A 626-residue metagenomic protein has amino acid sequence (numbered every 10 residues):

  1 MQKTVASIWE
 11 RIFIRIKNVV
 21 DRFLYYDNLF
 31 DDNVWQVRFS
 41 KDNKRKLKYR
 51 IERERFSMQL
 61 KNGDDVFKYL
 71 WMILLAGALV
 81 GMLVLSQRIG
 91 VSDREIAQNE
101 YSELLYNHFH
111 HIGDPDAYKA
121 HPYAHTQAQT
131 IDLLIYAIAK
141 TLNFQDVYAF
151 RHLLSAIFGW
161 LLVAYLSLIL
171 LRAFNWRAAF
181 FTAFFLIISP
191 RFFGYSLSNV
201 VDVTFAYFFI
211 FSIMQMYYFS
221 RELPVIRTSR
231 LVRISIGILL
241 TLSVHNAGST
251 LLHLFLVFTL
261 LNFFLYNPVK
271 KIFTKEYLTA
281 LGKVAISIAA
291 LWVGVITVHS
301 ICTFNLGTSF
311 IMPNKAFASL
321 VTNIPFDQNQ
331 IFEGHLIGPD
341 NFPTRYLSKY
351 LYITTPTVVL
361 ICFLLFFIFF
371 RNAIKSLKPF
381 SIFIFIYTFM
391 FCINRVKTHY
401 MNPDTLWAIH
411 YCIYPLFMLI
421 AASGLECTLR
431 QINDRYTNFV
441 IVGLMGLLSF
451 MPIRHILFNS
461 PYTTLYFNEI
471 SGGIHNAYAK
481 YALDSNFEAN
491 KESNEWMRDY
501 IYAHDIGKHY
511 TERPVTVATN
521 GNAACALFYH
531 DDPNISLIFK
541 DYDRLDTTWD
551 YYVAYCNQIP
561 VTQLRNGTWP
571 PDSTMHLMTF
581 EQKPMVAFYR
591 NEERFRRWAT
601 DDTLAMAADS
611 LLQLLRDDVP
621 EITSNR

Functional and structural regions predicted by a protein language model:
K3-V5, W9-I14, R22-Y25, L29 (+2 more regions): C-terminal luminal/periplasmic domains and tails of membrane-associated envelope-modifying transferases
D64-V66, L171-R172, L223-V225, P268-I286 (+1 more regions): Membrane-interface helix-loop-helix junctions at transmembrane boundaries of multi-pass membrane enzymes, predominantly
F67, W71, L166-I188, Y207 (+3 more regions): Transmembrane-helix signature of polytopic, membrane-embedded enzymes that assemble or transfer cell-envelope glycans
W71-L75, I236, H253, V284 (+5 more regions): Signature aromatic-anchored transmembrane alpha helix within multi-pass, membrane-resident enzymes that catalyze glycan
L74-A78, F180-T182, L186, R233-I236 (+2 more regions): Transmembrane alpha-helix segments characteristic of polytopic inner-membrane glycan-assembly/cell-envelope
A76, L153-A173, F211, Q215 (+1 more regions): Transmembrane-helix motifs of polytopic, lipid-linked glycan transferases
A76, L166-S167, K349-K378, I535-Y542: Hydrophobic, aromatic-rich transmembrane alpha-helices and their immediate juxtamembrane boundary segments
S92, R191, L197-T204: Short acidic/glycine- and proline-prone juxtamembrane loop motifs at membrane-interface regions of multi-pass membrane
